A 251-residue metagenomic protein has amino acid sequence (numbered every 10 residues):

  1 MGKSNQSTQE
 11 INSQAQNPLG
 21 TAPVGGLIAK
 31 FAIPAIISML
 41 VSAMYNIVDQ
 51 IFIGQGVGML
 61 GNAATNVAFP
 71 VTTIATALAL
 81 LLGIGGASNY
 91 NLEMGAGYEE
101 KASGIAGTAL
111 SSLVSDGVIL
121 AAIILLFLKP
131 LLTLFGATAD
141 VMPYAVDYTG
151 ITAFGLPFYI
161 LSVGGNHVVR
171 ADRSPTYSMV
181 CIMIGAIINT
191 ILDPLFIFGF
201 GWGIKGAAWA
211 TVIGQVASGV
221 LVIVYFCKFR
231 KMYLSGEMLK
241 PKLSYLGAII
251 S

Functional and structural regions predicted by a protein language model:
M1-A32, Y90-P157, G201-S251: Short alpha-helical transmembrane segments in multi-pass integral membrane proteins
A35, M39, I51, Q55 (+7 more regions): Transmembrane alpha-helix boundary and packing residues in multipass membrane permease domains and related
I36, L40, M44, V48 (+8 more regions): Generic alpha-helical transmembrane segments of integral inner-membrane proteins, especially permease/transport modules
I36-S88, T152-Y159, A248-S251: Transmembrane helix-bundle signature of multi-pass secondary active exporters and lipid flippases
M44-I47, G56-M59, E93-A96, A171-D172 (+1 more regions): Helix-loop interface residues and adjacent transmembrane-helix termini in multi-pass membrane transporters, primarily
Q50, M59-N62, E99, L128 (+2 more regions): Membrane-helix interface/capping residues of multi-pass secondary transporters
N62-A122, Y159-S178: Small-residue-rich hydrophobic transmembrane alpha-helices
L113, V168-I191, K205, W209-V212: Alpha-helical transmembrane segments of multi-pass membrane transporters/permeases
